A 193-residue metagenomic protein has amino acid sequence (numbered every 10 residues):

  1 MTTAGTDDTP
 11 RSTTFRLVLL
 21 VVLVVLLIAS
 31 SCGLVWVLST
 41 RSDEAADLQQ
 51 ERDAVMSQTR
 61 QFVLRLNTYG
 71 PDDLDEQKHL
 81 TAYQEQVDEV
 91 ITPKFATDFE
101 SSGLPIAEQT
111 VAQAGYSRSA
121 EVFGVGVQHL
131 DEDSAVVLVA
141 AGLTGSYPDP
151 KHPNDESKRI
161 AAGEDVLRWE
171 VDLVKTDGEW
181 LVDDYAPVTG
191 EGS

Functional and structural regions predicted by a protein language model:
M1, F95, L143-G145, D177: Residues that cap or initiate secondary-structure elements
M1-Q50: Amphipathic, hydrophobic N-terminal targeting peptides for secretion and organelle import
L26, H129, L173-K175: Short, low-complexity Ser/Thr-rich regulatory SLiMs
A29-R41, A107-V125: Short, charged, low-hydrophobicity "junction" segments
Q50-Y116, Q128: Core segments of small alpha/beta cavity-forming domains
A112-H152: Surface-exposed, charged secondary-structure patches
V136, E164-S193: Short beta-strand edge/turn micro-motifs at domain boundaries
Y147-G163, T176, V182: A beta-strand edge to alpha-helix "cap/lid" segment located at domain peripheries
